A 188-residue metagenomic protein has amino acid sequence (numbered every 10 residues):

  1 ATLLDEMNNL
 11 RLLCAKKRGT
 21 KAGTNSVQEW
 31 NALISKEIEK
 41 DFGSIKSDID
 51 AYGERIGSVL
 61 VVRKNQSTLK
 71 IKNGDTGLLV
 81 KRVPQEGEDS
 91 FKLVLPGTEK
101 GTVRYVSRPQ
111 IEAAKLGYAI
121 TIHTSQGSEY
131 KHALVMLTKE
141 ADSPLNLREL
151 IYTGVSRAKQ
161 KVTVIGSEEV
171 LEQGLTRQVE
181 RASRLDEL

Functional and structural regions predicted by a protein language model:
A1-N73: Conserved helicase/translocase motor-coupling segment
C14, V62, N73-L188: C-terminal accessory regions
